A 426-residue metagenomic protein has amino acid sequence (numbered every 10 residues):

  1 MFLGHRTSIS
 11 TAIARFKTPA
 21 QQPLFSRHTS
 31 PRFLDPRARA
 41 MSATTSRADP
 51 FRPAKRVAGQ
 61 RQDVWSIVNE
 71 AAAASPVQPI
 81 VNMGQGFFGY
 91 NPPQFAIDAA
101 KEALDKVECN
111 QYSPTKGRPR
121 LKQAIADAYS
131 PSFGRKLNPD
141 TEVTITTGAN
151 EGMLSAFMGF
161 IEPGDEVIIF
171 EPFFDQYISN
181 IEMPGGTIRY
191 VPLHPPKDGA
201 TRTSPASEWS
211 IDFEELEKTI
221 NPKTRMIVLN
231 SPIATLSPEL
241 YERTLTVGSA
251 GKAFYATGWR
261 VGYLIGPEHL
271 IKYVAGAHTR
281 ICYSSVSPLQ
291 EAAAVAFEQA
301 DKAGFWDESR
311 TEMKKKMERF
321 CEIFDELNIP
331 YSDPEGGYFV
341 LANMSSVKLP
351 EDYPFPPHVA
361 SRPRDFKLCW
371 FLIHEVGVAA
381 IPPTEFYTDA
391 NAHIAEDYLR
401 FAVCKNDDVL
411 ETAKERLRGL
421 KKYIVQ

Functional and structural regions predicted by a protein language model:
F2-T18, L24-R61, A72-L104, S130-Q426: PLP-dependent class I/II
M83, K106-Q111, A124-D127: Glycine-rich loop-to-alpha-helix module at the N-terminal edge of alpha/beta enzyme cores
K116-G117: Short beta-strand to alpha-helix junction loop
